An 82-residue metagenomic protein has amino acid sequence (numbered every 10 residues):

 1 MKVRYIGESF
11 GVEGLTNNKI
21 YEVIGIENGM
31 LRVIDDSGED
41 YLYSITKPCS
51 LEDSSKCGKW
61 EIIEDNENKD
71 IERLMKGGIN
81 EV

Functional and structural regions predicted by a protein language model:
K2-S54: Basic/aromatic-rich interaction segments and small domains that mediate binding to polyanionic partners
Y41-V82: Intrinsically disordered, low-complexity, charged/polar segments
